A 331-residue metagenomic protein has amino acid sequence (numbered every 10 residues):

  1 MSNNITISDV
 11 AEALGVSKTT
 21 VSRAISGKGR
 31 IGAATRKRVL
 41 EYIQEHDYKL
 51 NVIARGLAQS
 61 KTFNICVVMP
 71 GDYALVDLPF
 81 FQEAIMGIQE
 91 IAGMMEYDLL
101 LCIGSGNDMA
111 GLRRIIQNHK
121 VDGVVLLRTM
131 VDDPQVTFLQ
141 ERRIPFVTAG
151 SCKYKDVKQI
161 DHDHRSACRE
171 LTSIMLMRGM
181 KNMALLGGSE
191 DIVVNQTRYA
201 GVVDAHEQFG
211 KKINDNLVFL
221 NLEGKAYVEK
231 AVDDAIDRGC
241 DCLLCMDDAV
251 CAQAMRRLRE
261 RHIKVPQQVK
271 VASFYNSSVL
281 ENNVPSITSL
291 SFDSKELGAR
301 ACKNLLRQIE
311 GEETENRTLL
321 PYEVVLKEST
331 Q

Functional and structural regions predicted by a protein language model:
M1-F63: N-terminal helix-turn-helix DNA-binding module of bacterial transcription factors
M1-S2, S60, N64-S173, A231-R238: Alpha-helical recognition/docking segments in bacterial nutrient-uptake and carbohydrate-utilization systems
S17, F63, D122, K181-N182 (+1 more regions): Short acidic/polar active-site loop segments enriched in Thr and Asp
G71-F81, L101-M109, I160-E170, L186-K230 (+4 more regions): Hinge/beta->alpha junction and helix N-cap segments in small-molecule ligand-binding domains
K181-N182, I213-L217, K264-K270: Short acidic capping loops at alpha-helix termini that bridge into adjacent secondary structure
E229-Q331: Flexible loop/turn connectors
